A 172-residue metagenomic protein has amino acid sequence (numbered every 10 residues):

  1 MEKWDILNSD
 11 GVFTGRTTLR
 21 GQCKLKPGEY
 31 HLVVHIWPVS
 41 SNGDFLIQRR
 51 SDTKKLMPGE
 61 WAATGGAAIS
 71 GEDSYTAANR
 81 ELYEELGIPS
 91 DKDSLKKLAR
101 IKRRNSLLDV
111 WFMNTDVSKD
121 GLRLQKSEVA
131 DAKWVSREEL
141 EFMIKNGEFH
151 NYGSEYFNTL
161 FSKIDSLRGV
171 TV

Functional and structural regions predicted by a protein language model:
M1-H35, V39-S41: Acidic, metal-coordinating catalytic segment for phosphate/diphosphate chemistry, firing primarily on the Nudix
F13, P58-G59, K102-V172: Nudix hydrolase/Nudix homology domain
G21, T53-K55, H150: Short, surface-exposed beta-strand-loop junctions and turns on beta-sheet-rich folds
L25-P27, L56-A62, K133: A short, polar/proline- and glycine-enriched secondary-structure boundary/capping micro-motif
L32, D52, N79, Y83-G121 (+1 more regions): Active-site segment of metal-dependent pyrophosphate-handling enzymes, primarily the Nudix hydrolase catalytic core
V33-G65: A glycine-rich, hydrophobic loop/mini-helix early in the fold
K55-I88: Helix-adjacent hinge/juxtasegments
